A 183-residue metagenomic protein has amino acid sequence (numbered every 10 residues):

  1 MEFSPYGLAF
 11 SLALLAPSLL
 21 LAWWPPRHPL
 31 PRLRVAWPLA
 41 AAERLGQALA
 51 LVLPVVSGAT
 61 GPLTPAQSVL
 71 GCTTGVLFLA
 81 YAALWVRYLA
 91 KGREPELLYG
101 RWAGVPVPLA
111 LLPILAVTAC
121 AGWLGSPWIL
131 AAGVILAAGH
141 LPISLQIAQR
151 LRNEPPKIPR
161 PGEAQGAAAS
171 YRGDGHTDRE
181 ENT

Functional and structural regions predicted by a protein language model:
M1-L8, V55-L70, A119-L130: Helix-coil boundary and interhelical linker segments in multi-pass alpha-helical membrane proteins
A13-L49, T60-L63: Interfacial loop at the N-terminal end of multi-pass membrane proteins
W23-L39, K91-Y99, A148-K157: Cytosolic, membrane-interface loops and tails of multi-pass inner-membrane proteins
L49-L53, A110-C120, L136: Hydrophobic, membrane-inserted alpha-helices
G61-L115: Membrane-proximal helix-loop-helix units in multi-pass membrane proteins
L77-A82, I135-I147: Alpha-helical transmembrane segments and their membrane-interface exit regions
L97-L98, I114-A132, Q146: Membrane-helix boundary connector in multi-pass membrane proteins
Y171-D178, N182: Intrinsic-disorder-associated, low-complexity terminal segments enriched in Asp/Asn/His/Tyr and depleted of Lys/Arg
